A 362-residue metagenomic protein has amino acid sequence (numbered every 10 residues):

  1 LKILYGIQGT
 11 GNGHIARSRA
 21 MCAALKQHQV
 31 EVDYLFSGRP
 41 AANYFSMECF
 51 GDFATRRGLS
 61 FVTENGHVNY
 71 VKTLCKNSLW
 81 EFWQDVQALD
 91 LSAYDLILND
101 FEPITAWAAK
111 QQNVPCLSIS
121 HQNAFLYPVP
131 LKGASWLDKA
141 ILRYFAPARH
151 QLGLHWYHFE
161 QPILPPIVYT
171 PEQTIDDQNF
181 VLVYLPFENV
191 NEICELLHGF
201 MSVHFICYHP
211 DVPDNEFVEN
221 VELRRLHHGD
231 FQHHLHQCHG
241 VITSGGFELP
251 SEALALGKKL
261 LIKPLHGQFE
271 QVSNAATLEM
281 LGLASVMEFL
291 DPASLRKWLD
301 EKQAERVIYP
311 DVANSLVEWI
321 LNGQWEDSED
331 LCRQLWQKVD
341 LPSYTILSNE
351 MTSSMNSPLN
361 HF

Functional and structural regions predicted by a protein language model:
Q8-N12, Q27-L79: Conserved nucleotide-sugar phosphate-binding/catalytic loop shared by glycosyltransferases and other
H14-K26: Short amphipathic alpha-helix
C22, I167-G240: Donor-nucleotide binding loops and adjacent catalytic segments primarily of GT-B fold Leloir glycosyltransferases
G66-L96, F101-I104: Conserved nucleotide-sugar donor-binding subdomain of glycosyltransferases
I97-P103, A108, S118, H234-S273: A donor-sugar binding/catalytic signature common to diverse glycosyltransferases and related nucleotide-sugar
L126-V190, C207-D211: A nucleotide-sugar donor-handling region in carbohydrate enzymes
P250, L254-Q303: Catalytic binding pocket for nucleotide-activated donors in carbohydrate/polymer assembly enzymes
R296-F362: C-terminal amphipathic helix plus adjacent low-complexity, charged tail appended to glycosyltransferase catalytic
